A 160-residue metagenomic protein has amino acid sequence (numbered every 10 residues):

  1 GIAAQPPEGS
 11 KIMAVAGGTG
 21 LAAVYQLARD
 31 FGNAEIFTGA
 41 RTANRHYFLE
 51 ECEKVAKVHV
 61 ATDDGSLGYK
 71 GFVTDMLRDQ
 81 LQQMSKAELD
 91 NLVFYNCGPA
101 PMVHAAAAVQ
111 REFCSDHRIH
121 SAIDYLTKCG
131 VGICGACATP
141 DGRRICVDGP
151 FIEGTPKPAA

Functional and structural regions predicted by a protein language model:
G1-L126: FNR/FR-type flavoprotein reductase catalytic core
L21-A23, A100-H104, D124-P150: Local cysteine-cluster metal-coordination motifs and their immediate loop/turn environment, predominantly Fe-S cluster
P150-A160: Short microdomains enriched in Cys/His and/or Lys/Arg
